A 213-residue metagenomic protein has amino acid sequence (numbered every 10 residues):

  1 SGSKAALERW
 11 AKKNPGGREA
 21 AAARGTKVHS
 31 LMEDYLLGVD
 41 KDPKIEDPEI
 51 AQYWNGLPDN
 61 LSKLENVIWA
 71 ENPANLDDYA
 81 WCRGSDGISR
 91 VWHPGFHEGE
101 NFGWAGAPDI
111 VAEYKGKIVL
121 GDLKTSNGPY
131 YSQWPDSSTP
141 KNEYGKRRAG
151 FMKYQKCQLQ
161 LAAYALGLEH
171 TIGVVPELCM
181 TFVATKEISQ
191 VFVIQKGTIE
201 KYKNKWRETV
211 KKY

Functional and structural regions predicted by a protein language model:
S1-A105: Metal-dependent nuclease catalytic cores that hydrolyze phosphodiester bonds in DNA/RNA, characterized by
N72-K212: Mg2+/Mn2+-dependent nuclease catalytic core
